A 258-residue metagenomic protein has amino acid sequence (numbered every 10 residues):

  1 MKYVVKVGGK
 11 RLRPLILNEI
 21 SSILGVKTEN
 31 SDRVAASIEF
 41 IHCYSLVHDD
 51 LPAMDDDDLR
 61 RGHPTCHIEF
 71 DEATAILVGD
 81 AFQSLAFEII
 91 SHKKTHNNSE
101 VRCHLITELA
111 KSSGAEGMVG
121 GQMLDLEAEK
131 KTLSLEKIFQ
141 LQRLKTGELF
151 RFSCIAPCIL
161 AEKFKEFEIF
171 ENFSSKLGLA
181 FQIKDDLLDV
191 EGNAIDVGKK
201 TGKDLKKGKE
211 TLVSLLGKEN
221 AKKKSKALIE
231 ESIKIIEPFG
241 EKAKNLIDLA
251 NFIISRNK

Functional and structural regions predicted by a protein language model:
M1-E237, E241-I254: Mg2+-dependent prenyl diphosphate-binding active-site environment of isoprenoid biosynthetic enzymes
N257-K258: Short cytosolic juxtamembrane segments of multi-pass membrane proteins
